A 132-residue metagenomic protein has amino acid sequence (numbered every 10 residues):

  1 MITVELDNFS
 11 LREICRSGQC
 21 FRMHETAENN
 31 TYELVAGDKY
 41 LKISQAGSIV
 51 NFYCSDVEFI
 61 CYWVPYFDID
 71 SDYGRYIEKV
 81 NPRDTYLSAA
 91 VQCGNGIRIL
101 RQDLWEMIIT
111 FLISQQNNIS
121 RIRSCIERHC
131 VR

Functional and structural regions predicted by a protein language model:
M1-R132: HhH-family (HhH-GPD) DNA N-glycosylase catalytic core used in base-excision repair
